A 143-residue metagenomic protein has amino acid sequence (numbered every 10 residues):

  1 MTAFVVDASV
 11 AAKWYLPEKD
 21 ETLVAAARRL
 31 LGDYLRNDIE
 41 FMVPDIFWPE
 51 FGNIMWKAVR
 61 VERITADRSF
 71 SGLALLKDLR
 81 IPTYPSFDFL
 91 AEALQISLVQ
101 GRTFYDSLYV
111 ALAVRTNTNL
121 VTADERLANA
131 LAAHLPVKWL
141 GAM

Functional and structural regions predicted by a protein language model:
M1-A3, V110-M143: Acidic, PIN/NYN-like endoribonuclease modules and their adjacent C-terminal/linker elements
M1-I46, A58-D67, S71: Short, well-structured N-terminal submotif of metal-dependent ribonuclease cores
A3, D78-V121: Active-site neighborhoods of divalent-metal-dependent phosphate/nucleic-acid chemistry enzymes
D7, E50, D106, D124: Acidic active-site catalytic centers that drive phospho-/nucleotidyl reactions and related ester hydrolyses
V10-A11, E50-M55, G72-L75, E92: A general alpha-helix detector
V10-A11, F47, F89, Y109 (+1 more regions): Alpha-helix capping/helix-boundary segments
N37-D38, L79, T116, H134: Structured helix-beta-strand junction loops
